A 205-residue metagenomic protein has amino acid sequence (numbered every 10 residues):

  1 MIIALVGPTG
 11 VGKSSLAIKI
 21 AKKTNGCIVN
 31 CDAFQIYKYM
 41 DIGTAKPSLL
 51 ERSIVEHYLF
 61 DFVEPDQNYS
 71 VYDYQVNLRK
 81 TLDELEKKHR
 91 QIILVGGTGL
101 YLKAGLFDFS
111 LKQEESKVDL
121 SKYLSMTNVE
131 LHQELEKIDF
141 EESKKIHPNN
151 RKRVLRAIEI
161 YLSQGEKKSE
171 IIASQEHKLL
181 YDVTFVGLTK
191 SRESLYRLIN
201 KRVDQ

Functional and structural regions predicted by a protein language model:
M1-Q205: Phosphate/pyrophosphate-binding catalytic cores of soluble transferases and nucleic-acid-acting enzymes
